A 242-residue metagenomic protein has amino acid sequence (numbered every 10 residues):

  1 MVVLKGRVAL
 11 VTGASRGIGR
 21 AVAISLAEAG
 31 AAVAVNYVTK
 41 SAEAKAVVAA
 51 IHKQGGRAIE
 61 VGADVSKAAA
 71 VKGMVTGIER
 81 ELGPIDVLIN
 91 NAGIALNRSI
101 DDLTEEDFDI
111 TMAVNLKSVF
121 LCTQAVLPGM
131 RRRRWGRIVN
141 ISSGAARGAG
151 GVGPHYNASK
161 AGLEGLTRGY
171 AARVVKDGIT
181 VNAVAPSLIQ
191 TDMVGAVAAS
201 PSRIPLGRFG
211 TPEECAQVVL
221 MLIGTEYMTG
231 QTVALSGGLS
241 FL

Functional and structural regions predicted by a protein language model:
V8, S15-R16: Conserved glycine-rich cofactor-binding loop
S41-A42, G62-M74, E105, E213: The beta1-alpha1 cofactor-binding region of Rossmann-like NAD(H)/NADP(H)-dependent oxidoreductases
S99-I100, T104-D109, I138, S200-P201: Substrate-binding pocket helix/loop in short-chain dehydrogenase/reductase
T123, S159, T167: Active-site helix of classical SDR
P128, A172-R173: Alpha-helical segment proximal to the catalytic Tyr-Lys
S143: Residue(s) in the substrate-gating loop at a strand-loop-helix junction that position the organic substrate next
P212-L235, S240: C-terminal substrate-recognition "lid" of short-chain dehydrogenase/reductases
